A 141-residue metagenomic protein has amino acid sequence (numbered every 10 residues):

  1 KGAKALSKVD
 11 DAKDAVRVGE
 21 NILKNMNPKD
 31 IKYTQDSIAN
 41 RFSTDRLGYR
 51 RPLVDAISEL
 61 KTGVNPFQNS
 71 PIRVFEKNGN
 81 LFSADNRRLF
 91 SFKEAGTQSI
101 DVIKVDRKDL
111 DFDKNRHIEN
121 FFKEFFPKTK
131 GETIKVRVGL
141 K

Functional and structural regions predicted by a protein language model:
K1-L81, N86-K141: Compositionally biased, low-complexity segments of secreted and virulence-associated proteins that act as
